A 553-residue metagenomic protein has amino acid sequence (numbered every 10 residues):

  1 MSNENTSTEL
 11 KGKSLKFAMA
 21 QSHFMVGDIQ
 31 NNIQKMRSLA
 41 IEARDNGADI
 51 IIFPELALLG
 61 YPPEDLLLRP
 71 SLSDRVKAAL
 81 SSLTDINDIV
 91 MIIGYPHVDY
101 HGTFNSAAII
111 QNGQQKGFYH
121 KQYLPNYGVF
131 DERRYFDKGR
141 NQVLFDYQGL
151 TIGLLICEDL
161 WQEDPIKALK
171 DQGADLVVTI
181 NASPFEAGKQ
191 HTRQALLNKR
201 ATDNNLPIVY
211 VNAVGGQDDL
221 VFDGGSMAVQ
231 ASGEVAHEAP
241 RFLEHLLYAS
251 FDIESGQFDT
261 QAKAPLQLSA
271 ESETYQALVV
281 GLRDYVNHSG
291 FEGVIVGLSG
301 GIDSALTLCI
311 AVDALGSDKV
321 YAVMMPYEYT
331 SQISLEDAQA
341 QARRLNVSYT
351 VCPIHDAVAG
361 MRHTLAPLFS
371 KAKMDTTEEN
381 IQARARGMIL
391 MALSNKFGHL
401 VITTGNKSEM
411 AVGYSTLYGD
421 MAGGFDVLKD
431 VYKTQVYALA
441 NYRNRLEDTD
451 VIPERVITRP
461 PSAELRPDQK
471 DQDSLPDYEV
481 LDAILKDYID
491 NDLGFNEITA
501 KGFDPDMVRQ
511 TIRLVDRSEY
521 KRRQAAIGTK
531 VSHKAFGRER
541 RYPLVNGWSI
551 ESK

Functional and structural regions predicted by a protein language model:
M1-G297, L308-K319, M324, R344 (+1 more regions): Enzyme catalytic cores with a strong preference for nitrogen-chemistry domains
K16, N205, A231, D259-S299 (+1 more regions): ATP/NTP-dependent adenylation/nucleotidyl-transfer catalytic domains that generate, transfer, or process NMP-activated
